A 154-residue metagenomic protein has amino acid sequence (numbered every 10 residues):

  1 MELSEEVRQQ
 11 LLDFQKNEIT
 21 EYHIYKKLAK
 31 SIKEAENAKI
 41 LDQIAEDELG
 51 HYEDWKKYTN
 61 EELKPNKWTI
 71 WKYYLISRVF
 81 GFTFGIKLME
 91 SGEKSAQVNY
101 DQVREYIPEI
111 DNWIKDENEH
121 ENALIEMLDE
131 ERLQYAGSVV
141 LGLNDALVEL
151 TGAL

Functional and structural regions predicted by a protein language model:
M1-G142, L147-G152: Non-heme di-metal
